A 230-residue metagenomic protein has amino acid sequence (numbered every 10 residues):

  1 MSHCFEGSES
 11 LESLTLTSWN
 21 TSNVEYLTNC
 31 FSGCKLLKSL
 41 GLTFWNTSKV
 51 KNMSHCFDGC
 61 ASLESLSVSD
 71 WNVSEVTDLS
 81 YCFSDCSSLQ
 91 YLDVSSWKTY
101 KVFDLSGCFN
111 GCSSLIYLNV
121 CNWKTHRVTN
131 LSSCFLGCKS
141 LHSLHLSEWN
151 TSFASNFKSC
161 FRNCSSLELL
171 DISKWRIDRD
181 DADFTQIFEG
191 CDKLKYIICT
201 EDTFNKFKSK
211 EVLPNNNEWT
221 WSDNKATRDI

Functional and structural regions predicted by a protein language model:
M1-F5, I230: N-terminal segments that cap or nucleate solenoid repeat domains
S2-H3, E25-N29, K51-H55, T77-Y81 (+4 more regions): Register-specific detector for alpha-helical tandem repeat solenoids, activating on a conserved position within each
C4-G7, T15, G33, C56-G59 (+5 more regions): Small-residue-biased low-complexity repeat regions
E9-E25, K35-K51, A61-T77, S87-F103 (+5 more regions): Structural signature of tandem-repeat unit edges
S173, T185-F188: Intrinsically disordered, low-complexity, positively biased terminal segments
D181-T185, K208-E211: A short acidic (Asp/Glu
K208-I230: C-terminal capping region of solenoid repeat domains
